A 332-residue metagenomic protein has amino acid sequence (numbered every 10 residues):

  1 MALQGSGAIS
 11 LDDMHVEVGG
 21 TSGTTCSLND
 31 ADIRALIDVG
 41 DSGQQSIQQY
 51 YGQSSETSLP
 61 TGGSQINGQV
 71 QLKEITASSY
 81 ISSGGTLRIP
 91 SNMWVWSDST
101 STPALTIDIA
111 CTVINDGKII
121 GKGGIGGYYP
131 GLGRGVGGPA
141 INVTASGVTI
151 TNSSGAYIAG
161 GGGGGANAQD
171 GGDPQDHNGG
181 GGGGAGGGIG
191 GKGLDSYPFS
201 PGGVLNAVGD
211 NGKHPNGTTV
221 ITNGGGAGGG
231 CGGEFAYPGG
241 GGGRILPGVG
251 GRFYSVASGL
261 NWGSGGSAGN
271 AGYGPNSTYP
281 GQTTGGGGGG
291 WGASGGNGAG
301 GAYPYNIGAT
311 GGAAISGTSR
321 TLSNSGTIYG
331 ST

Functional and structural regions predicted by a protein language model:
A2-T332: Glycine-centric low-complexity repeats
